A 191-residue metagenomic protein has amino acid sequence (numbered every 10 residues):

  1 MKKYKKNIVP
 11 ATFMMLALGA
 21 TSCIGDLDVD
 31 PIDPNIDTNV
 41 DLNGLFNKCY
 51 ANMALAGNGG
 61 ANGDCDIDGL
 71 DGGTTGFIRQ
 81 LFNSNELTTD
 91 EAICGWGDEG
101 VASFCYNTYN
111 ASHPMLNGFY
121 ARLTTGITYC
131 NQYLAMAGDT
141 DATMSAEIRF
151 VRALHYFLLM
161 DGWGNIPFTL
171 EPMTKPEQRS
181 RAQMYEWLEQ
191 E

Functional and structural regions predicted by a protein language model:
M1-P31: Bacterial Sec-dependent N-terminal signal peptides
C23-I78: Membrane-proximal, proline-rich intrinsically disordered regions
L27, P31, G57, F157-P167: Short amphipathic alpha-helical interaction/hinge segments
D33, F168-K175: Short linear capping/connector segments at secondary-structure termini
N35-I36, L87, F104-Y109, F168: Short clusters of hydrophobic/aromatic residues that line enzyme substrate/ligand-binding pockets
I78-G95: Core domains of carbohydrate- and sulfate-ester-processing enzymes
I93-W163, M173-E186, E191: Conserved, well-structured interaction surfaces
